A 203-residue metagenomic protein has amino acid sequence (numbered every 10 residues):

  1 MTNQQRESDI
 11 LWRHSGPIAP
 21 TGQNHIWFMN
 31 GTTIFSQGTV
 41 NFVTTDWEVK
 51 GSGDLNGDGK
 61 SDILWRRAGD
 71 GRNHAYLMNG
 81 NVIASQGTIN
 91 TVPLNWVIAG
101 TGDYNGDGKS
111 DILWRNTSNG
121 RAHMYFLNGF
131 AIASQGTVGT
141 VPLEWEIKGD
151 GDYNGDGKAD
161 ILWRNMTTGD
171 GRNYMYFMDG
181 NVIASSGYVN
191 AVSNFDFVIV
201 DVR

Functional and structural regions predicted by a protein language model:
M1-R203: Trp/Gly-enriched beta-strand/coil motifs that build multi-repeat beta-propeller-like domains and related W-rich binding
